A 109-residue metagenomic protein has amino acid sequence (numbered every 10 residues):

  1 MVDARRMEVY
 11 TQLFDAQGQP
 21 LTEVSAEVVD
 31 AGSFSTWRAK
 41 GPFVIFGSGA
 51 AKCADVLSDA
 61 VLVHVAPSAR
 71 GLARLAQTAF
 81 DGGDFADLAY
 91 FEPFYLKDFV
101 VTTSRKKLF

Functional and structural regions predicted by a protein language model:
M1-S68, Y95, V100-V101, R105: Surface "functional belts" at beta-alpha junctions
V63-F109: Acyltransferase
